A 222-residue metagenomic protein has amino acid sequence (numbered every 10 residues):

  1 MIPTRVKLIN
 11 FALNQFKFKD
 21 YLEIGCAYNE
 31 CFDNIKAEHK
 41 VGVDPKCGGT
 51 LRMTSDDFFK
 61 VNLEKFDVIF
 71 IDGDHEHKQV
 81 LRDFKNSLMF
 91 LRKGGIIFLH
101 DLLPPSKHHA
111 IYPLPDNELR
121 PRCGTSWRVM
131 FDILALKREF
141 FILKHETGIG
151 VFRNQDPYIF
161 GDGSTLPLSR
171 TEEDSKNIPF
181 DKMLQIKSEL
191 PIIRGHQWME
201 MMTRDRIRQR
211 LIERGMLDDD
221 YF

Functional and structural regions predicted by a protein language model:
M1-F70, D74-F98, L102-F222: A short alpha-helical cap/connector motif
